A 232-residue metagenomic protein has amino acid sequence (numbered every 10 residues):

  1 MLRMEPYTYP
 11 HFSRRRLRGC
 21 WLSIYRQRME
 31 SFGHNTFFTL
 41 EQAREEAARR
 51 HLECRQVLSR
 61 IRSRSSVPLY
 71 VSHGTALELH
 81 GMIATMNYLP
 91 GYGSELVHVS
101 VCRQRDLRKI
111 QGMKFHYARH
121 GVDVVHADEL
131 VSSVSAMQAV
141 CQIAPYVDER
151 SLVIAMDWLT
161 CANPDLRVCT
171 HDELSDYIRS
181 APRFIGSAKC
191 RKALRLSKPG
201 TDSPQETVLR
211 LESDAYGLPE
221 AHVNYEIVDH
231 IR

Functional and structural regions predicted by a protein language model:
M1-I185, H222: Short gly/ser-rich loop at a beta-strand->alpha-helix junction or flexible surface loop bordering the NTP-binding
I178-P199: Basic- and aromatic-lined ligand-binding clefts that recognize polyanionic substrates
K192, P199-A221: Acidic-basic catalytic patches of nuclease active cores, encompassing PD-(D/E)XK and other metal-cofactor nuclease
P219-R232: Active-site metal-binding core of divalent-cation-utilizing nuclease and nuclease-like domains
